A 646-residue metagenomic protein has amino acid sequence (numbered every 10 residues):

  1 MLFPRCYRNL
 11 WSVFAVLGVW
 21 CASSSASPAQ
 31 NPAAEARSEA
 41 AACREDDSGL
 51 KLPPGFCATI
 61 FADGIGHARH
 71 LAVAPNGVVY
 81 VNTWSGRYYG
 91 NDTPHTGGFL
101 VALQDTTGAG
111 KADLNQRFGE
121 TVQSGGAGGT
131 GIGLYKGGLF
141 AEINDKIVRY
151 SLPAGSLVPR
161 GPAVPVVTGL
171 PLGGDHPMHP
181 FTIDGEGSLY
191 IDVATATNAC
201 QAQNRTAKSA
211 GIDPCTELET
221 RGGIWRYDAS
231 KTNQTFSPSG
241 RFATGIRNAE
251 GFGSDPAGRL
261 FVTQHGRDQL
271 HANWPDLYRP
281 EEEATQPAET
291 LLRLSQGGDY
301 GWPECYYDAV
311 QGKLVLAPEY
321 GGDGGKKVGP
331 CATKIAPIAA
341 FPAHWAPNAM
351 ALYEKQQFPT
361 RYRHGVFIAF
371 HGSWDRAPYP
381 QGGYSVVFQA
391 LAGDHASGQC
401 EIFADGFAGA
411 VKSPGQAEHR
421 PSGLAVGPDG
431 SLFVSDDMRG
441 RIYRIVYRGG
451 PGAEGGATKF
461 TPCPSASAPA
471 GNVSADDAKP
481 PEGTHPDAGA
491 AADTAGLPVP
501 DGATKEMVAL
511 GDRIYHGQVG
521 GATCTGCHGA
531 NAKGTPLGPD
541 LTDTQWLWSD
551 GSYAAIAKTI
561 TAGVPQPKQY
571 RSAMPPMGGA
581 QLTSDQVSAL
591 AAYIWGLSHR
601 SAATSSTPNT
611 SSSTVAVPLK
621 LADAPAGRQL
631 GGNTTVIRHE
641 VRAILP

Functional and structural regions predicted by a protein language model:
N31-L52, M178, T195-S237, T244-N248 (+4 more regions): Beta-propeller domain segments
L71, T130-I132, F181, A249-F252 (+2 more regions): Hydrophobic core register within WD40 beta-propeller blades
V78-N82, G138-A141, S188-D192, R259-T263 (+3 more regions): Conserved beta-propeller blade signature
L114-Y135, N144-D184: Asp-box/WD-like beta-propeller blade repeats and closely related beta-sheet repeat scaffolds
R117, T525-A562, P576-Q581, P646: Gly/Gly-Pro-rich "capping" loops immediately C-terminal to redox-active cysteine motifs in periplasmic/lumenal
L424, I442, G511, V519-A530 (+7 more regions): The canonical Cys-X-X-Cys-His
S467, N472-V519, V615-N633, I637 (+1 more regions): Electrostatic cytochrome c docking/interface patches
T535-T544, A562-L597, A602-N609: Axial heme c-ligation environment in periplasmic c-type cytochrome domains
